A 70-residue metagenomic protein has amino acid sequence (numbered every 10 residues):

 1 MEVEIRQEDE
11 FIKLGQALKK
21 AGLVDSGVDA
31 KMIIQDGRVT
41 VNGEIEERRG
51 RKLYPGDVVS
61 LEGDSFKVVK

Functional and structural regions predicted by a protein language model:
M1-E10: A detector for short, charged/polar N-terminal pre-domain segments
K13-K52: A basic, amphipathic helix-loop patch mediating RNA/tRNA/ribosome contacts
G63-V68: Short, charged beta-turn/beta-strand-edge "cap" motif at the junction between a beta-strand and an adjacent loop
